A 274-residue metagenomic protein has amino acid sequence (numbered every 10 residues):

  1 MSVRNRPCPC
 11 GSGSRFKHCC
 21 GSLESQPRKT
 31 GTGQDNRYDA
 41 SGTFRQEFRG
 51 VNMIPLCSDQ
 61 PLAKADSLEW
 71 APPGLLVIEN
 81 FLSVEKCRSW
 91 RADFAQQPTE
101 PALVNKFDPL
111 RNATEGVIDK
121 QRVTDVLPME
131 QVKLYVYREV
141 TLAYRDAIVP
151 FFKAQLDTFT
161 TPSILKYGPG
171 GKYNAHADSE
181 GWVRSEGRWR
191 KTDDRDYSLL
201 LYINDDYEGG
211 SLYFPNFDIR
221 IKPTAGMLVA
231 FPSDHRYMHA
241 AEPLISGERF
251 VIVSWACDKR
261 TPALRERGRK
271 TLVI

Functional and structural regions predicted by a protein language model:
M1-P9, F16-P73, R267-I274: Fe(II)/2-oxoglutarate
R4, P169, T224-A225: Short, flexible surface segments
Y38, G187, K191-R195, D206-I274: Catalytic core of Fe(II)/2-oxoglutarate
I54-F151: Non-heme Fe(II)/2-oxoglutarate
L82, F94, S179, I203 (+1 more regions): Short beta-strand segments enriched in hydrophobic/aromatic residues within well-folded beta-rich domains
F151-P162, Y213: A short coil-to-beta-strand element that immediately follows conserved catalytic motifs
I164-T192: Conserved short histidine dyad/triad with adjacent acidic residue
